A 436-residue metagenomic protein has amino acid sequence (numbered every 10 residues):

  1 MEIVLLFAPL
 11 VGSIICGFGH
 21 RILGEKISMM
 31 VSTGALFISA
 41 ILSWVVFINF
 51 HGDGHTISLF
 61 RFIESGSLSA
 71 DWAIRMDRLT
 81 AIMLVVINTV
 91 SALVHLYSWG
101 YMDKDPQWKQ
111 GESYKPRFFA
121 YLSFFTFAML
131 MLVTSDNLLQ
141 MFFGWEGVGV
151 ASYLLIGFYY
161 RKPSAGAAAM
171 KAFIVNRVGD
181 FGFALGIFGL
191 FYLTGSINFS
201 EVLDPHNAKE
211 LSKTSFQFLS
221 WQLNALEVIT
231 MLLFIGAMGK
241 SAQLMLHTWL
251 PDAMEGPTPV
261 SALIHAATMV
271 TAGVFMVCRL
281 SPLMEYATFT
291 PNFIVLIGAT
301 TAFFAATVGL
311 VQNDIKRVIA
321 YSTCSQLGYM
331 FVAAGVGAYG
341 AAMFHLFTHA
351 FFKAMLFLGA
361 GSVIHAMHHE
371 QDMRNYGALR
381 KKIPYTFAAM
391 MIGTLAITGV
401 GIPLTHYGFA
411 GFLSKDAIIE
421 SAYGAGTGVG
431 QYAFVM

Functional and structural regions predicted by a protein language model:
M1-Y159, M245, P251-D252, M269 (+1 more regions): N-terminal cofactor/phosphate-binding cores enriched in small/glycine residues, especially glycine-rich loops such as
L93-G144, V150-M436: Hydrophobic transmembrane alpha-helices and their helix-loop junctions in integral membrane proteins
